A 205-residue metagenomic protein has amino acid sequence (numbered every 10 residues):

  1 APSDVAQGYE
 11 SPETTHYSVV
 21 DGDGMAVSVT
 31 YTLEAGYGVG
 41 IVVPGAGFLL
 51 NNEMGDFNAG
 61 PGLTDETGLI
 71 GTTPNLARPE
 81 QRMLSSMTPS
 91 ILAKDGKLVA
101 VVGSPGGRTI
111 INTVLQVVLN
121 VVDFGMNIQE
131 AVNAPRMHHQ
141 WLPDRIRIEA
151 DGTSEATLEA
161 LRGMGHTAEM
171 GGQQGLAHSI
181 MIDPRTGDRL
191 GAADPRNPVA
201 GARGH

Functional and structural regions predicted by a protein language model:
A1-L33, V42-A46, E53, P61-T72: Internal maturation/activation junctions in enzymes
A1-S11, D21-D23, D56, L76-S86 (+4 more regions): C-terminal catalytic domains of large/alpha subunits in multi-subunit enzymes
E34-G36, G106-G107: A short acidic/small-residue loop/turn micro-motif
G36-N51, N112, Q116: A short, polar/charged loop-to-alpha-helix boundary motif
G38-V39, A59-G60, I111-N112, A156-T157: Extracytoplasmic/secreted cell-surface and envelope-processing proteins
A46-F48, T67-L76, P89, V114-V118: Short, mixed-charge, low-aromatic patches
L50, L69-G71, A150-S154: Active-site-adjacent elements of ketosynthase-type condensing enzymes
G62-G71, M83, R108-T113: Short charge-dense sequence patches
